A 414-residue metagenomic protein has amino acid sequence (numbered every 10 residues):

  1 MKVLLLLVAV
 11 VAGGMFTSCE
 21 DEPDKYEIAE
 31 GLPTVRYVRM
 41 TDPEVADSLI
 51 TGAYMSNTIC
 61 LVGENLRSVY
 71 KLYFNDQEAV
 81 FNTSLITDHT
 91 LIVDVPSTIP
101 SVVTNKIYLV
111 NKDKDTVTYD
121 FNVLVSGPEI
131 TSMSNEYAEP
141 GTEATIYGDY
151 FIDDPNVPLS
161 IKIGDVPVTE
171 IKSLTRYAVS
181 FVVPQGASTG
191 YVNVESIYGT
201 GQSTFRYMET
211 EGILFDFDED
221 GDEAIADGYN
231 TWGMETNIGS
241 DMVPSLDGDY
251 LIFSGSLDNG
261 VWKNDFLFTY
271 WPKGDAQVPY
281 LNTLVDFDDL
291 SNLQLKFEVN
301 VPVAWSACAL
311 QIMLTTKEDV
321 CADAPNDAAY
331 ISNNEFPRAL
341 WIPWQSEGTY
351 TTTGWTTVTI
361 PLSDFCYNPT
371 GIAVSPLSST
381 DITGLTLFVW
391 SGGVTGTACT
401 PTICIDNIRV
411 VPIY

Functional and structural regions predicted by a protein language model:
G14-S18: C-terminal motif of bacterial Sec signal peptides marking the signal peptidase cleavage site
E20-R67, K114-V157, T189, Y198-E223: Beta-strand/beta-sandwich contexts
S101-D113, A187-Y198, L387: Short, aromatic- and glycine-rich surface loops/edge beta-strands on solvent-exposed regions
F205-D216, G392-Y414: Extracellular polysaccharide-targeting segments
T236-A276: Short carbohydrate-recognition loop motifs
F268-L295, T349-T352, P376-D381: Extracellular/lumenal carbohydrate-interaction signature centered on repeated Trp-anchored short motifs
D289, K296-G371: Extracellular ligand-binding interfaces
L295-F297, T357-T402: Extracellular beta-strand ligand-recognition surfaces/modules
